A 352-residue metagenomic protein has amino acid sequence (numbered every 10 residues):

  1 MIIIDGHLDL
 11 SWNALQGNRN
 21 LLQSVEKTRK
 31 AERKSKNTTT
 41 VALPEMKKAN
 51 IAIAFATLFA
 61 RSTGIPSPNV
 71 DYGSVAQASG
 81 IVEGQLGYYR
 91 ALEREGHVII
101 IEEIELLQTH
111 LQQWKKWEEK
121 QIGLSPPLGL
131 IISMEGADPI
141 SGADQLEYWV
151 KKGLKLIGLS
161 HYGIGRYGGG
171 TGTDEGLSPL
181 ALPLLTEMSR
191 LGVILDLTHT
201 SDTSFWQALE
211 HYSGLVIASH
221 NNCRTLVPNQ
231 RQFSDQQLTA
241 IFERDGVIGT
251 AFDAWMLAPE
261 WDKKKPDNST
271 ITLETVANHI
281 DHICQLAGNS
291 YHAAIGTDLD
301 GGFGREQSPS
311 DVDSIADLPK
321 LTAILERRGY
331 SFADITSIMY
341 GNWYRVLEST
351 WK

Functional and structural regions predicted by a protein language model:
M1-E175, P179, P228-K352: N-terminal hydrophobic targeting/anchoring segments and the immediately downstream early-domain regions of hydrolases
I2, L191, G214-L215, A293: The start of beta-strands in P-loop NTPase/AAA+ ATPase cores
L128, L185-V193, R328: Short, surface-exposed connector motifs at secondary-structure boundaries
L177-R190, A208-V216: Alpha-helix-loop-beta-strand connector modules within alpha/beta enzyme cores
V193-T200: Catalytic beta/alpha-barrel core
T200-F242: Acidic, glycine-rich loop-and-beta core segments that form the ion-binding/anion-interacting portion of active sites
